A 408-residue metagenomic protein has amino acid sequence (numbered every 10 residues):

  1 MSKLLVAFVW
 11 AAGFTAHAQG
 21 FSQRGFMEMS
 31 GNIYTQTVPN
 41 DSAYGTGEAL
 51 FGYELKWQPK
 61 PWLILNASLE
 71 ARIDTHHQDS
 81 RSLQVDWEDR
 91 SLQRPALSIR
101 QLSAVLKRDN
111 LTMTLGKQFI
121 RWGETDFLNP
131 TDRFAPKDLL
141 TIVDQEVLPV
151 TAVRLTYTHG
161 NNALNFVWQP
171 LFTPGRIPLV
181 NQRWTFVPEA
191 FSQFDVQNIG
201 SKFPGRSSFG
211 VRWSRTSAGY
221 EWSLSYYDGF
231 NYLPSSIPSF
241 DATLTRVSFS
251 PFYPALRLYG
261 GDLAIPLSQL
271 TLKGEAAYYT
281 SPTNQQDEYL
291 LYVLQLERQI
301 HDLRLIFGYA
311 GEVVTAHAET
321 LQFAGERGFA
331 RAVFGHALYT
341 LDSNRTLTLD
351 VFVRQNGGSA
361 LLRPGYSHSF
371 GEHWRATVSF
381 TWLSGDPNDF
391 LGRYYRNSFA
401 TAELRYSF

Functional and structural regions predicted by a protein language model:
F21, L55-P59, V105-R108, K117 (+9 more regions): Residue-level signature of outer-membrane beta-barrel architecture
F21, P61-L65, N110-M113, N161-L164 (+5 more regions): Repeated loop/turn-to-beta-strand initiation elements of outer-membrane beta-barrel proteins
F26-T37, R100, A135-D138, L272-S281 (+4 more regions): Transmembrane beta-strand segments that form the barrel wall of outer-membrane beta-barrel proteins
M29-T35, A71-T75, R108, F119-R121 (+11 more regions): Transmembrane beta-strands of outer-membrane beta-barrel pores
A43-A49, P95-R100, K107, V147-T151 (+8 more regions): Residues that define the transmembrane beta-barrel architecture of outer-membrane proteins
K56-W184, A218, G385: Outer membrane beta-barrel
L155, H368, H373-R375, S379-W382 (+1 more regions): Outer-membrane beta-barrel "beta-signal"
L267-R354: Detector for outer-membrane/organellar transmembrane beta-barrel domains, recognizing the amphipathic beta-strand
